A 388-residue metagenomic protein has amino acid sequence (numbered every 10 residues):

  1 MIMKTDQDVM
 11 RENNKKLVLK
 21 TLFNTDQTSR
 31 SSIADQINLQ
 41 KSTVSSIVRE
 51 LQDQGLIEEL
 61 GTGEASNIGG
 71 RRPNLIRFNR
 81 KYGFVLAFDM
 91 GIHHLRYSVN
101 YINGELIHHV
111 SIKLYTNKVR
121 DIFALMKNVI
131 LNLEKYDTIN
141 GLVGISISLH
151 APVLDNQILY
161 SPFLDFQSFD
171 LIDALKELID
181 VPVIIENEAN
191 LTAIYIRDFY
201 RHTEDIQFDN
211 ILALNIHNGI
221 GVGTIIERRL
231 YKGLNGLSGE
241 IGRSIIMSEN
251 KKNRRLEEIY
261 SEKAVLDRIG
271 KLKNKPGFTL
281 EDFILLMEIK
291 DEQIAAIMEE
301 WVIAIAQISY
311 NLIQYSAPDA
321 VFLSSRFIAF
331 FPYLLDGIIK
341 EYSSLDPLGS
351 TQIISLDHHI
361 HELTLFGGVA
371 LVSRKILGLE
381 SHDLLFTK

Functional and structural regions predicted by a protein language model:
M1-L60, N67-G70, L75-S111, N117-K135 (+2 more regions): ATP-binding/phosphotransfer module of carbohydrate and carboxylate kinases, centering on a glycine-rich
L75, V85-D89, L142-S146, I211-N215 (+1 more regions): Short glycine-aspartate micro-motif
I102-N103, L154, I226-E227: Short, ordered coil/turn segments that flank beta-strands lining enzyme active or ligand-binding pockets
H109, I184-A189, I194-E292: Glycine/GP-enriched mid-protein hinge/lid loop-to-helix segment characteristic of carbohydrate kinases
S111-Y115, V119-F208, Y333-S344: Glycine-rich phosphate-binding loop and adjoining helix at the ATP-binding site of ATP-dependent phosphoryl-transfer
H150-P152, N218-G219, F327-I328: Short glycine-rich anion-binding loops that position phosphate/pyrophosphate groups of nucleotides and phosphorylated
